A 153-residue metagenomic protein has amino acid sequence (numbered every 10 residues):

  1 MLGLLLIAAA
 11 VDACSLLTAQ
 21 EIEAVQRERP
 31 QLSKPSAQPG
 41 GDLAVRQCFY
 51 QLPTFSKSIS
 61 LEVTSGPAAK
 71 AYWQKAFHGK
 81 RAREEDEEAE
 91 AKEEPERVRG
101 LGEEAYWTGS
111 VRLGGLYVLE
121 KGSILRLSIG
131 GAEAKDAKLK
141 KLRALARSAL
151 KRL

Functional and structural regions predicted by a protein language model:
M1-I7: Sec-dependent signal peptide recognition, specifically the positively charged N-region followed immediately by
I7-L52, E90, I124, L139-L153: N-terminal "mature-domain start" segment
D12, R81-A82, A134-K138: Alpha-helix capping and helix-coil boundary motifs
A19, E23, A89-L153: A short, solvent-exposed beta-edge/loop patch
A24-V25, R29-V111, E120: Short, solvent-exposed recognition patches
